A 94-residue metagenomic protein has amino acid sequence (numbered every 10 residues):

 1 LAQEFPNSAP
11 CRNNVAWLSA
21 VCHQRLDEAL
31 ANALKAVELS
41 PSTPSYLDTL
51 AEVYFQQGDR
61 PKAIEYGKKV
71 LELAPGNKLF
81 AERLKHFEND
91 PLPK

Functional and structural regions predicted by a protein language model:
L1, K35-A36, K69-V70: Canonical positions in the second alpha-helix
A2, L47-Y54, D59, G67: A broad helix-preferring feature
P6-S45, T49-E52: Alpha-helical adaptor scaffolds
L18, V53, F87-P91: TPR/TPR-like alpha-solenoid repeats
C22-H23, Q57, P91: Structural motif corresponding to the intra-repeat A-B loop/turn of tetratricopeptide repeats
K68-K94: C-terminal non-catalytic interaction modules
